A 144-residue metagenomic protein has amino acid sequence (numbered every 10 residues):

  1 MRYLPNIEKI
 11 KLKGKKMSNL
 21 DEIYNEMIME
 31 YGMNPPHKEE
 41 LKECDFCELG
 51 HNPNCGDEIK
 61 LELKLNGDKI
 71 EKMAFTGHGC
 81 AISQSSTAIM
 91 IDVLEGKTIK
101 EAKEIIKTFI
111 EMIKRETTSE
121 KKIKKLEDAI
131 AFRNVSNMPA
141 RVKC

Functional and structural regions predicted by a protein language model:
R2-Y3, I7, L12-E39, K100-C144: C-terminal binding/interaction regions
N34, K38-G77: Structured beta-strand/loop patches that form or line metal/cofactor-binding pockets in enzymes
I59, A88, K143: Active-site phosphate/pyrophosphate-handling residues
K69-E71, L94-I105: Phosphate-handling active-site elements
H78-Q84: Short, thiol/selenol-centered motifs that function as redox-active sites or metal-ligating centers
Q84-S85, E104: Alpha-helical macromolecular-interaction surfaces
S86-G96: Alpha-helical support elements that line or immediately flank enzyme active sites and cofactor-binding pockets
